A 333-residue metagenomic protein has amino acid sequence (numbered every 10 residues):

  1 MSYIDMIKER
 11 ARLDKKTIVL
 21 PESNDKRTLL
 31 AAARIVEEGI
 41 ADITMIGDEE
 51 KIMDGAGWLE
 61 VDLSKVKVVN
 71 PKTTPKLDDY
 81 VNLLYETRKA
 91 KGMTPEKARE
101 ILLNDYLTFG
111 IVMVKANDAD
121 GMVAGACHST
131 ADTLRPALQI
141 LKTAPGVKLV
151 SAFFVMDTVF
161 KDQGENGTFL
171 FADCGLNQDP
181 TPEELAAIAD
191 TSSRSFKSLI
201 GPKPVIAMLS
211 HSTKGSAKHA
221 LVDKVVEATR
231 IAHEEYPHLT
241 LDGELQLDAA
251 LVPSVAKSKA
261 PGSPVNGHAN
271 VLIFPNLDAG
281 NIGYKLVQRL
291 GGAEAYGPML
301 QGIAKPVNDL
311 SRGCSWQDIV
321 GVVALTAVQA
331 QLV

Functional and structural regions predicted by a protein language model:
M1-N266, V271-V333: Anion-binding alpha/beta catalytic cores of soluble intermediary-metabolism enzymes, centered on
